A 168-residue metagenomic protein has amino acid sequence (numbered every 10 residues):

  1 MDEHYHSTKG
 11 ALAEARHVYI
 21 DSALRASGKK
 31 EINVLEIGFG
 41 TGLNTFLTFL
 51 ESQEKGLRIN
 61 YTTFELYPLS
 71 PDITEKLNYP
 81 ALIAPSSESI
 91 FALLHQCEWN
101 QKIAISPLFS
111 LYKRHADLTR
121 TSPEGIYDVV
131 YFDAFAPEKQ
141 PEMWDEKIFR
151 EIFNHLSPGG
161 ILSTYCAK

Functional and structural regions predicted by a protein language model:
M1-L35, W144-K147, Y165: S-adenosyl-L-methionine
V18-H95: SAM cofactor-binding core of SAM-dependent methyltransferases, primarily the Rossmann-like beta-alpha-beta module
I32, Y127-D128: Conserved acidic residues
F64-L66, W144, A167: Short beta->alpha hinge that forms the Motif I/post-I loop of the SAM-binding pocket
I73-E124: S-adenosyl-L-methionine
D128-M143: A short SAM/SAH-binding and catalytic strip from SAM-dependent methyltransferases
V129-Y131, L156-C166: Conserved beta-strand signature within the Rossmann-like core of class I S-adenosyl-L-methionine
E142-P158: A short glycine-rich, Lys/Arg-flanked "PGG" loop and its adjoining helix->strand segment in the class I
